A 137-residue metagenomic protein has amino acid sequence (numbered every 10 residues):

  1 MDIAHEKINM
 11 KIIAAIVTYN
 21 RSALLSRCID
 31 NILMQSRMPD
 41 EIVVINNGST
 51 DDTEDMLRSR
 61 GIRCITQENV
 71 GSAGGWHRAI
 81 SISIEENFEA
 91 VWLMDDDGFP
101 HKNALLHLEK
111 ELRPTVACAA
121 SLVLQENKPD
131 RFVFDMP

Functional and structural regions predicted by a protein language model:
K11-I13, E41: Cell-envelope/extracellular polymer assembly enzymes that use nucleotide-activated donors
S26, D51-R58, N103: Acidic helix N-cap motif at the loop->helix transition within catalytic regions of sugar-transfer enzymes
D30-P39: Short, acidic, metal-binding catalytic loop of nucleotide-sugar glycosyltransferases
N31, N46-D55, G98: A conserved acidic beta->alpha catalytic loop
D40-G48, T66: Short beta-strand/loop segment that forms part of the nucleotide-sugar
E54-G74, R78, I82: Conserved donor nucleotide-binding strand/loop of the catalytic core
F88-D97: Short beta-strand-to-loop acidic/aromatic patch adjacent to the donor-nucleotide binding site
N103-V133: Conserved donor NDP-sugar-binding/catalytic core segment of glycosyltransferases
